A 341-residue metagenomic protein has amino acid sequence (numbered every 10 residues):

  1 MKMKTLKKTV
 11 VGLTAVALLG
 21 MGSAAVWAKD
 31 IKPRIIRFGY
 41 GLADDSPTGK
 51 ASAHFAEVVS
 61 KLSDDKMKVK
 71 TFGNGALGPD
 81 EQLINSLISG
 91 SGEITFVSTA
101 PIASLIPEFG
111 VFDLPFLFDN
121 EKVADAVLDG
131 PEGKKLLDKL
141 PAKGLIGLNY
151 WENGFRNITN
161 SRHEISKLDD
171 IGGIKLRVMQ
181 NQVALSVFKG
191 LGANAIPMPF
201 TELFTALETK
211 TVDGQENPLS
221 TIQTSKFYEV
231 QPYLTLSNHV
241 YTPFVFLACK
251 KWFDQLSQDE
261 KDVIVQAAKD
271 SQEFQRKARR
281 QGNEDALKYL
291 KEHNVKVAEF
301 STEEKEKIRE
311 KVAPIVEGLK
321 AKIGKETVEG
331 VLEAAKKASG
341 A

Functional and structural regions predicted by a protein language model:
M1-K2, I31: A general, composition-driven signal for non-globular sequence regions
K2-L13: Bacterial N-terminal signal peptides that target proteins for export
G12-M21: Bacterial N-terminal signal peptides
T14, A28-V123, P131-G133, L140-A341: N-terminal secretory/targeting leader peptides
M21-A28: Sec/Tat signal peptide C-region and signal peptidase I cleavage site
